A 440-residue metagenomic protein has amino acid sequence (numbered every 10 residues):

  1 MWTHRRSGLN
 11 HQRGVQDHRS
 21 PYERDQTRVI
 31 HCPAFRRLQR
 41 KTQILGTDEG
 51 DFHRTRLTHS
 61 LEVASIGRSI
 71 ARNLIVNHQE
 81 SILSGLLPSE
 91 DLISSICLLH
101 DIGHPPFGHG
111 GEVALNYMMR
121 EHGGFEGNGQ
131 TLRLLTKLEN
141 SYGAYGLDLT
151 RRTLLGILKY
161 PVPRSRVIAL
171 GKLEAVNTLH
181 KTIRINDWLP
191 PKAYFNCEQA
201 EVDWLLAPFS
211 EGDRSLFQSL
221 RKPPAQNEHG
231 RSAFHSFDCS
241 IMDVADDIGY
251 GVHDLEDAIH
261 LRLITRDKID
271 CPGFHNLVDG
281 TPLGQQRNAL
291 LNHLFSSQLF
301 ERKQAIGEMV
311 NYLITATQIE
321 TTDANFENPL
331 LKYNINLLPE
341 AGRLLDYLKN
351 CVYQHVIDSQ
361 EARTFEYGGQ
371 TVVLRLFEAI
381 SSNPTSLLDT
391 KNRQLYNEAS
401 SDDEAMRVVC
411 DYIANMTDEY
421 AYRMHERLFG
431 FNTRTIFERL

Functional and structural regions predicted by a protein language model:
M1-H18, Q26, I30-K41, L61-I66 (+3 more regions): Sequence-structural signature of the catalytic-core scaffold of metal-dependent phosphohydrolases that act on
M1-V15, Q370, L374-N383, Q394-L440: Acidic, carboxylate-rich catalytic segments that either coordinate divalent cations
F35-Q39, N140, A144, P163-L170 (+9 more regions): Intrinsically disordered or highly flexible coil/loop and linker segments, enriched in small and charged/polar residues
K41-D51, Q226, C351-V356: A short small-residue
N276-E404, M416, R423: C-terminal subdomains that position terminal phosphate/3'-OH groups for nucleotidyl transfer/ligation, primarily on
